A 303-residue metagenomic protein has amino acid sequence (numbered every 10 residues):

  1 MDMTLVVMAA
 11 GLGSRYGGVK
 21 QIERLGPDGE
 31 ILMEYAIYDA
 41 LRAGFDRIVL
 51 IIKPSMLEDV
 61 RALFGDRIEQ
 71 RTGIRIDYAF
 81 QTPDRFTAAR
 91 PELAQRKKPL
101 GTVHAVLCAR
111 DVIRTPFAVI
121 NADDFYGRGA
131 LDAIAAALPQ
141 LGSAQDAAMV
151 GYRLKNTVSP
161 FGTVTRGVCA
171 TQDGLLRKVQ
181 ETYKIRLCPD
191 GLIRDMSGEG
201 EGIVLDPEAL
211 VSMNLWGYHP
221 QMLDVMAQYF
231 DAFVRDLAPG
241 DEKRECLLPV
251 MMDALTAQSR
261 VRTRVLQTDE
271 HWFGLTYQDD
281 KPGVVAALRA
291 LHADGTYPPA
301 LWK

Functional and structural regions predicted by a protein language model:
M1-A10, P27-V119, Y126-G127, L131 (+1 more regions): Conserved N-terminal catalytic core of the sugar/cofactor nucleotidyltransferase
G18-V19: Conserved catalytic-core motifs of eukaryotic protein kinase domains, centered on the activation segment
I22, V168-Q172, V265: A structural signal for short hydrophobic beta-strand segments in well-ordered beta-sheet cores
V60-F64, I134, M226, V284: Hydrophobic packing residues within well-ordered alpha-helices of enzyme cores
R128-W216, P220: Conserved core of the sugar-phosphate nucleotidyltransferase
G217, T263-L266, G274: Conserved active-site beta-strand element of glycosyltransferases/polysaccharide synthases
A227-V261: A C-terminal functional module that forms or caps the active site or interfaces directly with catalytic machinery
